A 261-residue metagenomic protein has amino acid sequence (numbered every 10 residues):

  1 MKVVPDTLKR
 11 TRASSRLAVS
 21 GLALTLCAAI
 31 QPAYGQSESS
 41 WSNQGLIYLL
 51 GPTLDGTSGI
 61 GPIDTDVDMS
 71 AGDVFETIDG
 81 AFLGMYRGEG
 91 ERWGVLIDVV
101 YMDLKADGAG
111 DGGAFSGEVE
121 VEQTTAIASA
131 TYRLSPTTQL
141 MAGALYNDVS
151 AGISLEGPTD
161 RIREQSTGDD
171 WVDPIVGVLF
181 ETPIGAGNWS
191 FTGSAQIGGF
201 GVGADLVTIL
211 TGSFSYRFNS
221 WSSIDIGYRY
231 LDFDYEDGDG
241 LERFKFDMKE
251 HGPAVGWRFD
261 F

Functional and structural regions predicted by a protein language model:
G35-A106, P183-G185, D260: Short glycine/proline- and aromatic-enriched beta-strand/turn motifs that initiate or cap beta-hairpins
G45-G51, I97-Y101, A142-Y146, G193-I197 (+2 more regions): Transmembrane beta-barrel strands of outer-membrane/channel proteins
T57-D73, D103-V121, V149-D169, Y235-F246: Flexible, solvent-exposed loop segments that connect beta-strands
F82-M85, T125-T131, I175-L179, T211 (+1 more regions): Membrane-embedded beta-strand positions in outer-membrane beta-barrel channels/transporters
G88-G90, Y132, F180-I184, I197 (+2 more regions): Residue-level signature of outer-membrane beta-barrel architecture
R92-I97, T137-L140, A186-F191, W221-I224: Repeated loop/turn-to-beta-strand initiation elements of outer-membrane beta-barrel proteins
Q196-T208: Solvent-exposed loop/turn segments connecting transmembrane beta-strands in outer-membrane beta-barrel proteins
M248-F261: Outer-membrane beta-barrel "beta-signal"
